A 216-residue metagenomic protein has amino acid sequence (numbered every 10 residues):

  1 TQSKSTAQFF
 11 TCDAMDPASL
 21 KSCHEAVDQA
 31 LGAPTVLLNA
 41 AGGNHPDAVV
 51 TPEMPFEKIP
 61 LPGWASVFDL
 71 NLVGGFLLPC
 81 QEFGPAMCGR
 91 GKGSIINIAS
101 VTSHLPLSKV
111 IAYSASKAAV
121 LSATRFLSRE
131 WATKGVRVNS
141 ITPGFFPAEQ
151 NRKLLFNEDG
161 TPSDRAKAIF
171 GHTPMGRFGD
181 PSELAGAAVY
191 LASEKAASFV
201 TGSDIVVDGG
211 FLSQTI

Functional and structural regions predicted by a protein language model:
T11-C23, L61, S182-E183: The beta1-alpha1 cofactor-binding region of Rossmann-like NAD(H)/NADP(H)-dependent oxidoreductases
S22-Q29, A48-K58, P62-L70: Active-site Tyr-X3-Lys motif and surrounding loop/helix of classical short-chain dehydrogenase/reductase
T35, G43, E57-L77, K92 (+3 more regions): Catalytic Tyr-X3-Lys loop
T51-M54, T133, F145-H172, Q214-I216: A glycine/serine/threonine-rich, flexible loop-to-helix segment that serves as the NAD(P) cofactor-binding "lid"
C80, S116, T124: Active-site helix of classical SDR
P85, R129-T133, S198: Alpha-helical segment proximal to the catalytic Tyr-Lys
S100: Residue(s) in the substrate-gating loop at a strand-loop-helix junction that position the organic substrate next
L105, V189, K195-I216: Short C-terminal tail/terminal secondary-structure segment of NAD(P)H-dependent dehydrogenase/reductase domains
